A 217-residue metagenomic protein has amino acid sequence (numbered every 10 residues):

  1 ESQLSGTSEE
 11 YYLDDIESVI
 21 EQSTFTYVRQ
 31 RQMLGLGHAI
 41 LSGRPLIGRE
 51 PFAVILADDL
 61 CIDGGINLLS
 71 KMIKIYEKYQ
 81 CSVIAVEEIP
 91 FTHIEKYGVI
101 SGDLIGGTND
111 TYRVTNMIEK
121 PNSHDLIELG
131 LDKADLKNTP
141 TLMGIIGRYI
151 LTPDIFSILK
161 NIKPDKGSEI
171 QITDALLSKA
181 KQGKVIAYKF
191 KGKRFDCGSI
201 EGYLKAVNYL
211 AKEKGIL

Functional and structural regions predicted by a protein language model:
E1-L56, C61-D63: Conserved N-terminal catalytic core of the sugar/cofactor nucleotidyltransferase
Y12-S23, I75, L104-T108, S178-A180: Short, conserved catalytic or adaptor-binding loops enriched in Gly and charged residues
Q22-T24, G48-P51, E77-S82, Y112 (+1 more regions): Short coil/turn connectors at secondary-structure junctions
F25-Y27, S82-I84, V185-A187, R194: Conserved beta-strand scaffold positions in the cores of enzyme catalytic domains, especially in NTP/NDP-utilizing
Q32-L36, F91-H93, S123-L126, R194-D196: A short acidic, often aromatic-flanked loop/helix-cap motif at beta-alpha or helix-coil junctions that lines enzyme
L34-H38, I55, N67, E95 (+5 more regions): Conserved active-site and cofactor/substrate-binding residues in soluble primary-metabolism enzymes
R49, G102, M117, G130-L217: Conserved alpha/beta core of the MobA/IspD/sugar-nucleotide pyrophosphorylase nucleotidyltransferase superfamily
L60-P153, S157: Conserved core of the sugar-phosphate nucleotidyltransferase
